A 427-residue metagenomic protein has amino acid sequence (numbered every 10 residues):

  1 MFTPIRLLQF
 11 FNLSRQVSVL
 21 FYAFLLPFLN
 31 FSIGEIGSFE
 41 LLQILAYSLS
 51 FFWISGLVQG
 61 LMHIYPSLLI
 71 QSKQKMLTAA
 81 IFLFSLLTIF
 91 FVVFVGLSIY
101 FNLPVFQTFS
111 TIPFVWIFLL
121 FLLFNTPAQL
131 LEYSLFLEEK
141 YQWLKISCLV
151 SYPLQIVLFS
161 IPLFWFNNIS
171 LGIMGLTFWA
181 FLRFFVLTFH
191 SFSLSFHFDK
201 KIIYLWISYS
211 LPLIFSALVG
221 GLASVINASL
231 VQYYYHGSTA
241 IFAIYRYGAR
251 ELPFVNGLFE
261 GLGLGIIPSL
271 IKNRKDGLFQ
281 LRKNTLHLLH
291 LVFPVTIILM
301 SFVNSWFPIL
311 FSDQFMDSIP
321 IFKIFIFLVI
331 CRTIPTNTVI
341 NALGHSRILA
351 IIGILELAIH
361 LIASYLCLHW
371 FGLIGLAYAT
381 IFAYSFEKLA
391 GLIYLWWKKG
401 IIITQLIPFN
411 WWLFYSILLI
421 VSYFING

Functional and structural regions predicted by a protein language model:
P4-L26, S151, G172-L187, S191 (+2 more regions): Transmembrane helical elements of multi-pass membrane transporters/channels
P4-Q16, L41-L42, Y47, F51-Y100 (+5 more regions): Membrane-water interface segments that mark the loop-to-transmembrane alpha-helix transition
A23, W53-I70, L137, G248 (+2 more regions): Helix-loop junctions and terminal segments of transmembrane helices in multi-pass membrane transport/translocation
P27-S38, E138-I146, Y152-F184, S346-R347 (+4 more regions): Membrane-interface helix-loop junctions in multi-pass transport and translocation proteins
I64, K73, L123-I146, I326-L355 (+1 more regions): Membrane-interface junctions at transmembrane-helix termini in multi-pass inner-membrane proteins
F82-G220: Hydrophobic transmembrane helix module of multi-pass membrane transport proteins
F94, W116, L218-G220, E356-I359 (+1 more regions): Transmembrane alpha-helical segments of multi-pass transport proteins
Y100-F118, L299-C331, I374: Interfacial segments at transmembrane-helix termini and the short loops linking adjacent helices
